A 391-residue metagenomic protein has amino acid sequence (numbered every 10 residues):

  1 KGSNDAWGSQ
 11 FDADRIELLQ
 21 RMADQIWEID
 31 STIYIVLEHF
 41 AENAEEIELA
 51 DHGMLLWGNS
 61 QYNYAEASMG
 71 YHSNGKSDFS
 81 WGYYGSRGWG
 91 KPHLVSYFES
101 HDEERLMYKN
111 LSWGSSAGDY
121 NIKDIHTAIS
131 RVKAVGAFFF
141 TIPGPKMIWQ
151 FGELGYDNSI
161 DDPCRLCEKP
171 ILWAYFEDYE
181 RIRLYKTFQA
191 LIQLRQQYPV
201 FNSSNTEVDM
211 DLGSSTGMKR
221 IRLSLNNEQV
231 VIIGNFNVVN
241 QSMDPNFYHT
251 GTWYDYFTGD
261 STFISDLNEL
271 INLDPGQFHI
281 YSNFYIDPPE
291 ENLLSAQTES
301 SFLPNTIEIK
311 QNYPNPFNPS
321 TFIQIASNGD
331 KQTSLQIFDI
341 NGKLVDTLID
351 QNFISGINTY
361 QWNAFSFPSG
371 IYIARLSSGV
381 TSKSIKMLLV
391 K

Functional and structural regions predicted by a protein language model:
K1-E103, A137-T141, G152-E228, N237-T252 (+3 more regions): Active-site-proximal helices and loops of the catalytic beta/alpha 8
G251, G356, P368-I371: A glycine-anchored, Pro-Gly-centered beta-turn/N-cap motif
D260-I264, K343-I349, S382: Surface-exposed loop/edge segments in extracytoplasmic proteins
S265-L293: C-terminal beta-strand-rich structural cap/linker in extracellular carbohydrate-active enzymes
N268-I271, L348-N352: Beta-strand-rich interaction surfaces with strong enrichment in secreted/lumenal proteins
E269, H279, G356-W362: Short strand-edge motifs at loop-to-beta-strand transitions and within beta-strands of extracellular beta-rich domains
T298-Y313, F317-I337, N358-A364, S377-T381: Glycine-centered coil/turn sites that cap beta-strands in beta-rich domains
T347, Q351, Q361, F365-K391: C-terminal tail/sorting-segment detector
